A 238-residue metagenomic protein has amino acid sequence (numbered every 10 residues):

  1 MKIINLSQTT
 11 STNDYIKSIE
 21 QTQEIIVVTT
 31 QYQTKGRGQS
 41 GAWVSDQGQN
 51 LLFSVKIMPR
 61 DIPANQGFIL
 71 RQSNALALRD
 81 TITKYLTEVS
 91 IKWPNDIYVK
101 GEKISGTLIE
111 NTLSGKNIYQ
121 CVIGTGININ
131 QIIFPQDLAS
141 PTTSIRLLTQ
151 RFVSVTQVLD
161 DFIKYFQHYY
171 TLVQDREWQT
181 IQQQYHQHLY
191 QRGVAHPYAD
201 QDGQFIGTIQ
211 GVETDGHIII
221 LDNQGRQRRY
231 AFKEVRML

Functional and structural regions predicted by a protein language model:
M1-K84, T112: N-terminal lobe of the biotin/lipoate ligase/transferase fold
I3, V89-I91: Generic structural signal for residues in well-ordered beta-strands
P63, I69-E88, K100-L238: Long, positively charged amphipathic alpha-helical accessory segments at protein N-termini or as interdomain linkers
